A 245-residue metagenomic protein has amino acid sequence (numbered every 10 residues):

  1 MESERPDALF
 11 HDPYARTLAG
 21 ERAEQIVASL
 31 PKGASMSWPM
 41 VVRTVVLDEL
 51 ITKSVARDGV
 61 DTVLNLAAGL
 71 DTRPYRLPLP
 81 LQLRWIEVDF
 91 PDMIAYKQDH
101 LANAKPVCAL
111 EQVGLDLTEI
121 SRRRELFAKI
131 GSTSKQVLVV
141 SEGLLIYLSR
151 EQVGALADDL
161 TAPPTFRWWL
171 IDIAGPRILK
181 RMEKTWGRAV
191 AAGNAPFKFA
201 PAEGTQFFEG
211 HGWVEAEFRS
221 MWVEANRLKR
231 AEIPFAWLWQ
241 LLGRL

Functional and structural regions predicted by a protein language model:
M1-L115, I120-S121, L126-K129, T133: Rossmann-like AdoMet
L110-Q112, I120-R124, Y147-T165: A short, conserved alpha-helix within the catalytic core of class I
Q136-E151: A short SAM/SAH-binding and catalytic strip from SAM-dependent methyltransferases
L138-V140, A157-P176: Conserved beta-strand signature within the Rossmann-like core of class I S-adenosyl-L-methionine
E151, A155-L156, F235-A236, L242-L245: Terminal helix/beta-alpha structural elements that buttress the NAD(P)+-binding lobe
L179-A195: Short, glycine-/aromatic-enriched active-site segment of Class I SAM-dependent methyltransferases
A195-S220: Short alpha-helix
A216-Q240: Conserved catalytic loop of SAM-dependent methyltransferase domains
